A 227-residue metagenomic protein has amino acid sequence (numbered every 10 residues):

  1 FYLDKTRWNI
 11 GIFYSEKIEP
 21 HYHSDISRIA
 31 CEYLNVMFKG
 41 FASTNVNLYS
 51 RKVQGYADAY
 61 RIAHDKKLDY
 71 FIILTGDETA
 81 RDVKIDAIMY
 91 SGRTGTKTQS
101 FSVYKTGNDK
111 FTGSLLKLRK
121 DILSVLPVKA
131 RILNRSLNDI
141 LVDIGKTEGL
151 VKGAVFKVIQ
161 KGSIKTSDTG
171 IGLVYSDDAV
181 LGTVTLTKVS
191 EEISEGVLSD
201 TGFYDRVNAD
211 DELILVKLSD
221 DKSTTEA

Functional and structural regions predicted by a protein language model:
F1-A227: Surface-exposed, polar/charged interaction patches used for macromolecular assembly or partner binding
